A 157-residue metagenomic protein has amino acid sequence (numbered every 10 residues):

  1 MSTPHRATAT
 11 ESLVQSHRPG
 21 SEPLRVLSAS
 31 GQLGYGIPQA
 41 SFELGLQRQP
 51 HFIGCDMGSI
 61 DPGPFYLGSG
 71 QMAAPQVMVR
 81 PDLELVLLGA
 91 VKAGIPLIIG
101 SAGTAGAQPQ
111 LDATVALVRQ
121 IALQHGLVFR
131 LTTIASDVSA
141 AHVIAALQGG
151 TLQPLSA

Functional and structural regions predicted by a protein language model:
S2-A157: Non-transmembrane, aqueous-exposed alpha-helical and coiled segments at domain scale
